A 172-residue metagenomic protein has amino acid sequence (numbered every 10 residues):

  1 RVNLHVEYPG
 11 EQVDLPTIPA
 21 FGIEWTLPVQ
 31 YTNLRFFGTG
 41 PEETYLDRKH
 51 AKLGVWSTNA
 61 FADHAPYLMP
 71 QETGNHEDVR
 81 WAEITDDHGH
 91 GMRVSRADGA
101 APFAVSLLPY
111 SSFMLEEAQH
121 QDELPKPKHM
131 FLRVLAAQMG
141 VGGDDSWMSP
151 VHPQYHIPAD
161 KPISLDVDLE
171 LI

Functional and structural regions predicted by a protein language model:
R1-I172: Beta-strand/loop-rich accessory regions of lumenal/periplasmic or secreted enzymes, predominantly carbohydrate-active
